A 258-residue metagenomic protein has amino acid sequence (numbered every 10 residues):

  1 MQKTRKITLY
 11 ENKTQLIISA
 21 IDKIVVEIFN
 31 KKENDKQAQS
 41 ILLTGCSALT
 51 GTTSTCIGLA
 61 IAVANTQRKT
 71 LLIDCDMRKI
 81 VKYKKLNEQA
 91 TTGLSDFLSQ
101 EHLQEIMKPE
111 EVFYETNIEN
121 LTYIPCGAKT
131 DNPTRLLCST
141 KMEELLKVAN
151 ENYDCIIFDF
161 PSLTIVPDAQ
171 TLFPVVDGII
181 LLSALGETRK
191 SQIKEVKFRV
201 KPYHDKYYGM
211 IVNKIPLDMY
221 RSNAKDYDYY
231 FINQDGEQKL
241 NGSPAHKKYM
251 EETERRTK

Functional and structural regions predicted by a protein language model:
M1-I28, K194-K258: C-terminal lobe/tail of nucleotide-utilizing enzymes
Q2-D22, V26, K31-S40, G45-L49 (+1 more regions): P-loop/Walker-type NTP enzyme "switch/lid" segment
L42-T44, I73, P125-C126, I157-D159 (+2 more regions): Conserved beta-strand segments of the P-loop GTPase G domain that flank and frequently precede/overlap
S54-T55, L59: Hydrophobic positions on the alpha1 helix immediately C-terminal to the Walker A/P-loop
A64, L98, F173: Gly/Ala-rich phosphate-binding loop of Rossmann-like dinucleotide-binding domains, activating on the conserved
Q67-R68, V176-G178, H204-Y208: Short glycine-/polar-rich loops that comprise or flank the Walker A/P-loop and associated switch/sensor motifs
M77-K79, L103, A128-D131, S162-T164 (+2 more regions): Conserved nucleotide-binding/hydrolysis micro-motifs of P-loop NTPases
V148-D154, L163-G186: Inter-motif core of Ras-like GTPase G domains
